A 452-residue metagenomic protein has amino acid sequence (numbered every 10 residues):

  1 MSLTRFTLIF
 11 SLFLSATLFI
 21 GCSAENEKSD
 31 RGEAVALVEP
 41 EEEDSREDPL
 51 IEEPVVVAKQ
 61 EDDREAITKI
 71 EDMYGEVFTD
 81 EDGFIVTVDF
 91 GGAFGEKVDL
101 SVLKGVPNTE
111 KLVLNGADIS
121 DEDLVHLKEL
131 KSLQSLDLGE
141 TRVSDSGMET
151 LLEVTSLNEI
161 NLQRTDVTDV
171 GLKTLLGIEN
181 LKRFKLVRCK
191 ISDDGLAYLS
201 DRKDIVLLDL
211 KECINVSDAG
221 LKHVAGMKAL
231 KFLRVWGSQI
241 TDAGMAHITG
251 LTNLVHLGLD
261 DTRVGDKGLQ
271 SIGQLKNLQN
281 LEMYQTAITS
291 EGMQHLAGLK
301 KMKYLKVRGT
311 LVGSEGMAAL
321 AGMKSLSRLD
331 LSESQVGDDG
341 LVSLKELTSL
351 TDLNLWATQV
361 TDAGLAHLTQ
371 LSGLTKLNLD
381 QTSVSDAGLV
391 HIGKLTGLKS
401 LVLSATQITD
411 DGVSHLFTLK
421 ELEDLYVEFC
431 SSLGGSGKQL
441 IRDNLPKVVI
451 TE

Functional and structural regions predicted by a protein language model:
M1-I9: Bacterial N-terminal signal peptides that target proteins for export
I9-L18: Bacterial N-terminal signal peptides
S23-E25: Bacterial signal peptide processing site
D30-D72: Post-signal peptide N-terminal segment of mature Sec-exported envelope proteins
D62-A66, D99, D123, G437: Stable alpha-helical elements in mature extracytoplasmic
G75-E76: Small-residue (G/S/T/A) turn/hinge positions that recur once per unit in extracellular repeat modules
G83-D99, N108-H126, K131-V143, T155-V167 (+13 more regions): Concave beta-strand-loop units of leucine-rich repeat
L103, L124-L127, M148-L151, L172-L175 (+10 more regions): Hydrophobic anchor residues at the C-terminal helix/turn of individual leucine-rich repeat
